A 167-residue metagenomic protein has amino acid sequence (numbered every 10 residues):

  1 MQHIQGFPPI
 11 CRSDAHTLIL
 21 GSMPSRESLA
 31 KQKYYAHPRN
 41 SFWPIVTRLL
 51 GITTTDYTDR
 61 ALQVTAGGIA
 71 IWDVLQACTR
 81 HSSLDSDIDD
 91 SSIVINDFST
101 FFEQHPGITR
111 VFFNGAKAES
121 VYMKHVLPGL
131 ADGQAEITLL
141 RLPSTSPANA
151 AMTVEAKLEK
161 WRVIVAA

Functional and structural regions predicted by a protein language model:
M1-R12, H16, H37-P38, L84-S99 (+1 more regions): C-terminal capping/extension of enzyme domains
H16-S22: Short, hydrophobic/glycine-enriched beta-strand segments
T17, Y34, R110-V111: A residue-level structural signature of the nucleotidyltransferase/glycosyltransferase Rossmann-like core
R26-L29, T79-S82, E119-Y122, P147-A151: Short catalytic/ligand-binding loop motif for oxyanion handling, primarily in non-cytosolic enzymes, centered on
E27-D89: Short, surface-exposed acidic-centric catalytic microdomains
T47-G51, V121-V126: Short, well-ordered amphipathic alpha-helices
A66-V121: Internal catalytic-core helix/loop-beta-alpha segment that presents or stabilizes conserved functional determinants
